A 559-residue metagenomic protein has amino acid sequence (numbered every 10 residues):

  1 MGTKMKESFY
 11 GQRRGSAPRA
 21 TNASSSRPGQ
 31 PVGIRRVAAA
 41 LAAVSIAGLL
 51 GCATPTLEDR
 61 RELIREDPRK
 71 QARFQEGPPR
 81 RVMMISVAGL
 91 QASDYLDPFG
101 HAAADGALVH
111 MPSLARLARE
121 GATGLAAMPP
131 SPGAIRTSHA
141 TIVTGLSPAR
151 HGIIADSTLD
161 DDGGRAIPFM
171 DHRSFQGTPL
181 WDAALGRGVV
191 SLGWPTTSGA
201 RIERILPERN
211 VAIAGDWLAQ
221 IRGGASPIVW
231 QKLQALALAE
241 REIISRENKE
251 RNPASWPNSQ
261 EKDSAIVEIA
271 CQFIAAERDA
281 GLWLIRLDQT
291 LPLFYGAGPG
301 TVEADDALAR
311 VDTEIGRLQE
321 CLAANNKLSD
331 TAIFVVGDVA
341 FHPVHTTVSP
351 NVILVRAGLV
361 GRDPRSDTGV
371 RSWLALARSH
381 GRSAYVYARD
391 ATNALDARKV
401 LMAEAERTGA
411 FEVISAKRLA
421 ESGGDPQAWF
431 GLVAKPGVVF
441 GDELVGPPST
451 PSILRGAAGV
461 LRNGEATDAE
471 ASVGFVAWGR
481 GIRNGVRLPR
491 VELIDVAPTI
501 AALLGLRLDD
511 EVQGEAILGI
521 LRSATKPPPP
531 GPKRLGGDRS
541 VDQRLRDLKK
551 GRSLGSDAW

Functional and structural regions predicted by a protein language model:
L50-G51: C-terminal motif of bacterial Sec signal peptides marking the signal peptidase cleavage site
T56-P79, A92-G223: Active-site nucleophile/metal-coordination loop of metallo-enzymes that catalyze phosphate/sulfate and related
R60-P68, E76-G77, P257-I285, T290-I333 (+3 more regions): A long, amphipathic alpha-helix that forms part of the scaffold/cap immediately adjacent to metal-dependent active
A92, S113, R310-V355, G431-V433 (+1 more regions): Metal-dependent active-site segment of extracytoplasmic phospho-/sulfohydrolases and closely related
S147-G298, E406, G441: His/Asp/Glu-rich, glycine-adjacent segments that coordinate divalent cations and/or stabilize oxyanion chemistry on
L328-T331, G337-A388, P530-P532: Acidic/histidine-rich catalytic neighborhood
G369-T499: Active-site neighborhoods of enzymes that stabilize oxyanions during catalysis
R490, A501, E511-W559: Long, internal low-complexity/basic segments
